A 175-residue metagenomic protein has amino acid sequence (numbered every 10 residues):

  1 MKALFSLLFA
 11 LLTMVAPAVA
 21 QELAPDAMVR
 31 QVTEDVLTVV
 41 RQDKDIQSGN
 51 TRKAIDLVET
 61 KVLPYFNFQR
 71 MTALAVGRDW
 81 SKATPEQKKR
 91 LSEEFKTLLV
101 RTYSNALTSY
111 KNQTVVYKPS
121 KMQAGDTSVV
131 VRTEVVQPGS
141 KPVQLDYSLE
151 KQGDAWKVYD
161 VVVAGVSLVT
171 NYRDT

Functional and structural regions predicted by a protein language model:
M1-L4: Positively charged n-region of N-terminal signal peptides that target proteins for export
S6-V15: Bacterial N-terminal signal peptides
V15-Q21: Sec/Tat signal peptide C-region and signal peptidase I cleavage site
E22-Y103: Early exported N-terminus immediately downstream of N-terminal targeting peptides
W80, T97-L98, M122-Q123, V136-Q137 (+1 more regions): Solvent-exposed loop/turn segments at secondary-structure junctions within structured extracellular/periplasmic domains
R101-V143: Surface-exposed, charged secondary-structure patches
P142-T170: Short beta-strand edge/turn micro-motifs at domain boundaries
Y172-T175: Short, intrinsically disordered, charge-balanced linker/junction segments flanking boundaries in proteins
